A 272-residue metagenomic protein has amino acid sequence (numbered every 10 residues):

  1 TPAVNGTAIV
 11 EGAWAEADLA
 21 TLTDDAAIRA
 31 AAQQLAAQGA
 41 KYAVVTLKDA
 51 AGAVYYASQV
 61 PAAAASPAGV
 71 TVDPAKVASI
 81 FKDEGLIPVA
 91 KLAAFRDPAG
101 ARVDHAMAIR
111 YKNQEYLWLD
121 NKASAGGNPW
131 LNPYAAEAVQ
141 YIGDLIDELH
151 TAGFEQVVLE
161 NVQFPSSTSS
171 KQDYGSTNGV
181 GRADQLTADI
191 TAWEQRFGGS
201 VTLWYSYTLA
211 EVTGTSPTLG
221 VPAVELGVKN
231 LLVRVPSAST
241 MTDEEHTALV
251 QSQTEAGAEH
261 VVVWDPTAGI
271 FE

Functional and structural regions predicted by a protein language model:
T1-A31, L35, L203-Y207, E259-G269: Boundary/entry segment of secreted carbohydrate-active catalytic domains
N5-L22, F95-D147: Active-site-adjacent "subsite" loops/lids of carbohydrate-active enzymes
I9-E11, A40-K41, K82-P88, G153-E155 (+3 more regions): Short, well-ordered coil/turn segments that N-cap beta-strands
A26-V54, E148-E160, A223-L232: Catalytic domains of carbohydrate-active enzymes, especially glycoside hydrolases
D49-A93, S167-V201: Aromatic-lined substrate-binding rim segments of carbohydrate-active enzymes
V89-D97, V157-N161, V180-L219, R234-P236 (+1 more regions): Aromatic-lined carbohydrate-recognition surfaces of secreted/lumenal glycan-active proteins
W118-F154, V158-R196, T240-T247: Active-site cleft segment of glycoside hydrolase catalytic domains centered on the general acid/base Glu
P222-E272: Substrate-binding cleft of secreted/luminal carbohydrate-active enzymes
